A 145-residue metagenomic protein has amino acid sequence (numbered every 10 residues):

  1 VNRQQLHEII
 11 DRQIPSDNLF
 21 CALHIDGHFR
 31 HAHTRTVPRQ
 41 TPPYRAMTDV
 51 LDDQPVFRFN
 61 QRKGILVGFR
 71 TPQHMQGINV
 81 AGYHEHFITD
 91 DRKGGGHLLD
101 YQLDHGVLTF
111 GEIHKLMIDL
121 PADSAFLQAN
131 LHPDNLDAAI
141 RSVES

Functional and structural regions predicted by a protein language model:
Q4-F69, H74-I78: Long, positively charged binding patches that form subdomain-scale interaction surfaces for polyanionic ligands
C21, G64, Y83, G96 (+1 more regions): A broad, low-specificity signal marking well-ordered, structured residues that form hydrophobic/aromatic
R39-T41, Y83-H84, Q102-L103: Short, solvent-exposed amphipathic alpha-helical segments in soluble enzyme and RNA/protein-processing domains
G64, Q73, K93-G94, S142: Mature extracellular or lumenal effector domains of secreted proteins and single-pass membrane receptors/adhesion
V80-I88: Histidine-centered divalent-metal-coordination microenvironment in nucleic-acid enzymes
T89-H132: A hydrophobic, small-residue-rich beta->alpha segment in the mid-to-C-terminal subdomain of diverse proteins
A122, L131-S145: Well-ordered alpha/beta subsegment
